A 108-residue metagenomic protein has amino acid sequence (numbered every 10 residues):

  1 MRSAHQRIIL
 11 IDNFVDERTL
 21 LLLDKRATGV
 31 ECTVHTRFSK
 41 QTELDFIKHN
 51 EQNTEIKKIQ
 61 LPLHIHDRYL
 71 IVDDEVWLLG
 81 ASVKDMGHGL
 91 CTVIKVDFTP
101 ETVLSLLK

Functional and structural regions predicted by a protein language model:
M1-H5: Secondary-structure "cap/kink" motif recognition
L10, F14-K108: PLD/PLD-like phosphodiesterase catalytic module centered on the HKD motif
